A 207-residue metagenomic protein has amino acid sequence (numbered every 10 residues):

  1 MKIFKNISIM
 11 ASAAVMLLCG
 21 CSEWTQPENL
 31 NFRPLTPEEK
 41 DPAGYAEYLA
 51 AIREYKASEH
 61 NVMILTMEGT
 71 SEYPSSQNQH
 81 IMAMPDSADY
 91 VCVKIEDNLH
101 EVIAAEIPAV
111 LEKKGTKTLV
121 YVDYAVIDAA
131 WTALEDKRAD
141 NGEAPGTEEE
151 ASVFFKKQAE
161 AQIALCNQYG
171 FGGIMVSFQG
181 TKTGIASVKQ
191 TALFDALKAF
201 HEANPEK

Functional and structural regions predicted by a protein language model:
M1-S58: Bacterial Sec-dependent N-terminal signal peptides
S58-K207: Chitinase-like catalytic core of GlcNAc-active glycosidases
